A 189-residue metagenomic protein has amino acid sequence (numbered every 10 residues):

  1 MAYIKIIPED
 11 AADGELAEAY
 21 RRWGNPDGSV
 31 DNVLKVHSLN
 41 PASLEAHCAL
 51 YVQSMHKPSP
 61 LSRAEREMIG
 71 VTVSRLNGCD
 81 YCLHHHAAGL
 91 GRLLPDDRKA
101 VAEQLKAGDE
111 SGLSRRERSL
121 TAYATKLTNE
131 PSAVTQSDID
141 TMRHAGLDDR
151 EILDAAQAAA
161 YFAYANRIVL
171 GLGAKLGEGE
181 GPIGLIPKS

Functional and structural regions predicted by a protein language model:
M1-S189: Hydrophobic alpha-helical segments
